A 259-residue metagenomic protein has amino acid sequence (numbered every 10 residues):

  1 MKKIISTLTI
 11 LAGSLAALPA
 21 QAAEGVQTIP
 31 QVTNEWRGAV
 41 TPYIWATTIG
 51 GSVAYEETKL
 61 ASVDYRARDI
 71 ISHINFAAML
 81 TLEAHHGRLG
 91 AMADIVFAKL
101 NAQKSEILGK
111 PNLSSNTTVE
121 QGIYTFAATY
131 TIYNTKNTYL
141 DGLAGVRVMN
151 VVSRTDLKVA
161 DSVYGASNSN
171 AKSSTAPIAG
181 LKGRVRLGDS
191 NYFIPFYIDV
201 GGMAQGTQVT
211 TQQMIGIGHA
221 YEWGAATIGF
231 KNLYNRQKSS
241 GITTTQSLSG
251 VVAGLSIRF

Functional and structural regions predicted by a protein language model:
M1-E35: Cleavable N-terminal export/targeting peptides
A22-D94: Short glycine/proline- and aromatic-enriched beta-strand/turn motifs that initiate or cap beta-hairpins
A23-W36, Y133-L140, L187-Y192, E222-W223: Short loop/turn motifs that connect adjacent beta-strands in outer-membrane beta-barrel proteins
N34-W36, I74-A78, E120-Y124, T138 (+4 more regions): Residues that define the transmembrane beta-barrel architecture of outer-membrane proteins
V40-P42, L80-H86, F126-Y130, A144-V146 (+4 more regions): Residues on the lipid-exposed face of transmembrane beta-strands in outer-membrane beta-barrel proteins
T48-N75, I95-I123, M149-S174, M203-A204 (+1 more regions): Extracellular/periplasm-exposed beta-strand and loop segments of Gram-negative cell-envelope proteins, dominated by
Y192-Q208, N232-Y234: Transmembrane beta-strand segments that form the barrel wall of outer-membrane beta-barrel proteins
V209-F259: Predominantly the C-terminal beta-signal and adjacent terminal strand-loop region of outer-membrane beta-barrel
